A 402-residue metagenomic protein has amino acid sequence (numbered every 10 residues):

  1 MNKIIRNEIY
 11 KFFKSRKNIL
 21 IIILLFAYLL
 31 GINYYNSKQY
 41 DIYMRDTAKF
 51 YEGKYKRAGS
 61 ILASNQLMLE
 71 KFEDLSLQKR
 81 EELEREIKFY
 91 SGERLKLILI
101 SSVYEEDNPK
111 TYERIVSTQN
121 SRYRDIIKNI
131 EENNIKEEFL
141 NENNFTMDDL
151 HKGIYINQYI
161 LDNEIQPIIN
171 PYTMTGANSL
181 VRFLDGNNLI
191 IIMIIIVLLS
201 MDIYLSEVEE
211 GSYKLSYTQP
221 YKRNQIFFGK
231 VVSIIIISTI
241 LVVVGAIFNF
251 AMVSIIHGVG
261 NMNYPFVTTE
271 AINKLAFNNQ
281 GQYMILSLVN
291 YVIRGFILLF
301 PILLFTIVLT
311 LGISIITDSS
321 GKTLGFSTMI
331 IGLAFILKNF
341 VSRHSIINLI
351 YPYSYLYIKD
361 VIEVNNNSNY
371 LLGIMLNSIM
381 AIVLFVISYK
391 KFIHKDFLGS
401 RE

Functional and structural regions predicted by a protein language model:
M1-I21: Aromatic- and glycine-rich beta-strand/loop motifs that create alpha-glucan
K3-I9, I203-I240, F248, S400: Helix-loop-helix units of permease transmembrane domains in multi-pass membrane transporters, especially ABC
R6-F12, L309-I316, I379-E402: Junction motif at the cytosolic side of a transmembrane helix
K17-N18, K222-R223, F227, L288 (+1 more regions): Membrane-helix interface segments
F26-S64, K71, K79, N157 (+4 more regions): Secretory targeting signals
Y35, T317-N348: Transmembrane helix segments
R57-I169: Long, solvent-exposed extracytoplasmic domains/loops
R343-E363: Short hydrophobic, aromatic-rich alpha-helical segments embedded in or entering the lipid bilayer of multi-pass
